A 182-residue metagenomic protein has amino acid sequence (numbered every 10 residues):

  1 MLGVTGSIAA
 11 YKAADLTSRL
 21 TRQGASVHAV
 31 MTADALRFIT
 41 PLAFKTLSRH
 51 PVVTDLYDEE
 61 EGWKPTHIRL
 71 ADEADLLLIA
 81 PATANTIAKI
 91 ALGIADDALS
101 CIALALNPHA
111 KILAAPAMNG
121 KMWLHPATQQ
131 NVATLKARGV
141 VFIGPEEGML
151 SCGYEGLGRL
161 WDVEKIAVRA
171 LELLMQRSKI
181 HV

Functional and structural regions predicted by a protein language model:
M1-A114, G120-V182: A cross-family phosphate/adenosyl-ligand binding-site feature
